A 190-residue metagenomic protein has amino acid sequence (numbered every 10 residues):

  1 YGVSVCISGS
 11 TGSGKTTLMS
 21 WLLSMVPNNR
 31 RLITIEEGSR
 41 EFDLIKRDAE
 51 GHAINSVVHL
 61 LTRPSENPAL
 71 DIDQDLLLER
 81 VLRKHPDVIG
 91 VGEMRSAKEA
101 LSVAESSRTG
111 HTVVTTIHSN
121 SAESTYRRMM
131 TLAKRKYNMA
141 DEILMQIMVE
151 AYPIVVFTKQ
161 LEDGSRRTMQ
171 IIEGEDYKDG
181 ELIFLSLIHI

Functional and structural regions predicted by a protein language model:
G2-T11, W21-V149, K159-Q160: Switch/coupling sub-region of P-loop NTPases
K15: Conserved lysine of the Walker
L18: Hydrophobic positions on the alpha1 helix immediately C-terminal to the Walker A/P-loop
L144-D179: Phosphate-binding/switch region of NTP-binding enzymes
I188-I190: Conserved small/polar residues in nucleotide/adenosyl-binding loops
